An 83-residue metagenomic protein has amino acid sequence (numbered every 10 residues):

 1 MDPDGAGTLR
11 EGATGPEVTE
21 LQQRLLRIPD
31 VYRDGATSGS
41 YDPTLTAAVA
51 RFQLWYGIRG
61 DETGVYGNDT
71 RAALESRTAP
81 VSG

Functional and structural regions predicted by a protein language model:
M1-T44, V81: Acidic, Ser/Thr/Pro/Gly-enriched interdomain connector segments
L45, A50-G83: Extracellular LysM carbohydrate-binding repeats and other cell-envelope/extracellular binding modules
